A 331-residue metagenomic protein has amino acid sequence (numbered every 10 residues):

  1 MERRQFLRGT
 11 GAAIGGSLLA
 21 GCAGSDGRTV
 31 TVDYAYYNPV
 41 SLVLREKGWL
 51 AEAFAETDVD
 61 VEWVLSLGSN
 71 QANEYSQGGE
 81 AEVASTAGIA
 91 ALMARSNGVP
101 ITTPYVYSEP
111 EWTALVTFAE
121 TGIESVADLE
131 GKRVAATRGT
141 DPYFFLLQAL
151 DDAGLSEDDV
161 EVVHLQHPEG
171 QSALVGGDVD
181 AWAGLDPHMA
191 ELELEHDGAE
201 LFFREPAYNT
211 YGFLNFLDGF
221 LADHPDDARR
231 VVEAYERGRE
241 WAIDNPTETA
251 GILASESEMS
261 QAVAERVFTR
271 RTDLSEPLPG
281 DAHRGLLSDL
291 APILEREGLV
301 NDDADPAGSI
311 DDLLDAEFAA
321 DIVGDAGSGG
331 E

Functional and structural regions predicted by a protein language model:
M1-L18: N-terminal secretory signal peptides and thylakoid transit peptides that target proteins across membranes
R28-L155, V162-H164, D180-A183, L201: Short, glycine-/small- and polar/acidic-enriched structural segments that line small-molecule recognition paths
P39, H224-N301: Secondary-structure end/capping motifs
G48, E52, E74, G78 (+12 more regions): Solvent-exposed, polar/charged alpha-helical surfaces in well-ordered, non-transmembrane soluble domains, broadly
F54, E80, S85, R95 (+9 more regions): Sec/Tat-exported extracytoplasmic proteins
I89, V162, Q166-S255: Pocket-lining segment of extracytoplasmic ligand-binding domains
L294-E331: Conserved C-terminal helix/tail region of periplasmic/extracytoplasmic solute-binding proteins
